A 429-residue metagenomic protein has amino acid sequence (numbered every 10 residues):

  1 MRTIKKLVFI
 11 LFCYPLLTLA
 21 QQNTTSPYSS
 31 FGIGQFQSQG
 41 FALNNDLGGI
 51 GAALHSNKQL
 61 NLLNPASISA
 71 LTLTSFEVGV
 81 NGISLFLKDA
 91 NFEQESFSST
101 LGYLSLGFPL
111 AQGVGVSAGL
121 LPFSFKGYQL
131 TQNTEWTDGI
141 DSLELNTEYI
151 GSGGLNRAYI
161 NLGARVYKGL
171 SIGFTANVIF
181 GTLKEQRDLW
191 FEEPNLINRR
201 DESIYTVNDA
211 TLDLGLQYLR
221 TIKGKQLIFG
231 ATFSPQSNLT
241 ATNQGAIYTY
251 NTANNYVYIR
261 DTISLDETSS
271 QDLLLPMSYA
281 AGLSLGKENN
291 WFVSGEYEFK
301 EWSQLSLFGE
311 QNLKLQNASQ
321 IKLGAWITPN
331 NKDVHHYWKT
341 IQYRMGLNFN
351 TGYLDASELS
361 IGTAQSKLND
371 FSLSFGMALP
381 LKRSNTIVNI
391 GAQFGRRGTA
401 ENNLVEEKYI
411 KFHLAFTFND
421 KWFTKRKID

Functional and structural regions predicted by a protein language model:
M1-T25, D429: Bacterial Sec-dependent N-terminal signal peptides
Q21-D429: Subset of outer-membrane beta-barrel
